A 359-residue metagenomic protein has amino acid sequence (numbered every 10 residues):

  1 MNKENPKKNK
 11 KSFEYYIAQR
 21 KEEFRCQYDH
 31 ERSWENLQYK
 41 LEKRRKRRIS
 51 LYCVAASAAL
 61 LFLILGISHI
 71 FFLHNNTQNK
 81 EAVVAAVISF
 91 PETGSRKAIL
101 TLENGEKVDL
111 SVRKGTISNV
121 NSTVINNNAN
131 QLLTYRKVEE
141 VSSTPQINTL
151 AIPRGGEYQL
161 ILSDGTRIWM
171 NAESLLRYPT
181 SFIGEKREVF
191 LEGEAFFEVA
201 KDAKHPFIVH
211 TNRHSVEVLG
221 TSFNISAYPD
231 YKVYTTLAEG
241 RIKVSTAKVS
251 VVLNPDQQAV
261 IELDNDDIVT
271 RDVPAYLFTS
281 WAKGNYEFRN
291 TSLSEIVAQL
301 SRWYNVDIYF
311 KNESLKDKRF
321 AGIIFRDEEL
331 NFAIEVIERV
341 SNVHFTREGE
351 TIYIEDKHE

Functional and structural regions predicted by a protein language model:
N2-P91: Membrane-interface anchoring determinants
Y52-V54, G66-E359: A residue-level detector for the "anchor" residue at the start of short, highly conserved motifs
